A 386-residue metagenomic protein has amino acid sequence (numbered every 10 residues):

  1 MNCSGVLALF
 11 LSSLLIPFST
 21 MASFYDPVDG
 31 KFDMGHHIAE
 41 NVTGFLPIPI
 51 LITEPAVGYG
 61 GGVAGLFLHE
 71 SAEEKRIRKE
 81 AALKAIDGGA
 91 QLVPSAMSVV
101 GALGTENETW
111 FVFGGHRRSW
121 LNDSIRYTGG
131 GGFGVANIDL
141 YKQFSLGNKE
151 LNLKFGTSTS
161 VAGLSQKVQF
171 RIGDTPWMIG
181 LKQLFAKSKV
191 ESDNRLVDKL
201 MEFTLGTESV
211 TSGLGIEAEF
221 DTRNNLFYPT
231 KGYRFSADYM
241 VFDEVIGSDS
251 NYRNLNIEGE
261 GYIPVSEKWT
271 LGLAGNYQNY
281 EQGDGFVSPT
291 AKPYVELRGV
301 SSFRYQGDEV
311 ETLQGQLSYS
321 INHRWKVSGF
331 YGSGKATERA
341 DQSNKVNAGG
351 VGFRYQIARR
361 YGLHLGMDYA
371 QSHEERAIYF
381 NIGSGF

Functional and structural regions predicted by a protein language model:
P17-S19: N-terminal signal peptide c-region/cleavage motif recognized by signal peptidases
I38-F45, L51-G206, A291, G307 (+2 more regions): Gram-negative/organellar outer-membrane beta-barrel architecture
G44-L46, G60, T109-F111, T159-G163 (+7 more regions): Transmembrane beta-barrel architecture of outer-membrane proteins
F45-P47, A96-V100, I125-G129, W177-L181 (+8 more regions): Transmembrane beta-strands of outer-membrane beta-barrel proteins
E54-A56, E70-A72, L121-D123, G173-T175 (+4 more regions): Outer-membrane beta-barrel channels and translocator barrels
E70-A72, L103-N107, G134-I138, A186-V190 (+6 more regions): Sequence/structural signature of outer-membrane beta-barrel proteins
T207, L214-I321: C-terminal outer-membrane beta-barrel translocator/porin domains of Gram-negative envelope proteins and their
W269, A340-A348, Q356-F386: Predominantly the C-terminal beta-signal and adjacent terminal strand-loop region of outer-membrane beta-barrel
